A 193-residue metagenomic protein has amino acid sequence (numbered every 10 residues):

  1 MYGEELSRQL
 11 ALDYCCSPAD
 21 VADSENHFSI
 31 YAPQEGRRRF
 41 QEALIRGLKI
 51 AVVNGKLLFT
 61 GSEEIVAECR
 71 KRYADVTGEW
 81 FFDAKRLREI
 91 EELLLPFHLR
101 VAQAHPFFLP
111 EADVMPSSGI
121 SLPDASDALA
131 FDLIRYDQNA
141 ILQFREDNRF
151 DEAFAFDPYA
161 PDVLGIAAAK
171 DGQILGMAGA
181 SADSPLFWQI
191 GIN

Functional and structural regions predicted by a protein language model:
G3-L142: Acyl-donor-binding surface of acyltransferase catalytic domains
E35-R37, L95, E152-A155, A178: Intrinsically disordered, low-complexity segments enriched in polar/charged residues with Gly/Pro, especially when
R72-A74, L122, R145-N148, Q189-N193: Surface-exposed beta-strand edges and their flanking turn/coil or helix-capping segments
A112-V114, D137-A140, N148, K170 (+1 more regions): Generic secondary-structure microfeatures
A130-A160: Internal catalytic-core helix/loop-beta-alpha segment that presents or stabilizes conserved functional determinants
A155-W188, I192-N193: A conserved beta-strand-loop-helix scaffold within acyl/acetyltransferase catalytic domains
